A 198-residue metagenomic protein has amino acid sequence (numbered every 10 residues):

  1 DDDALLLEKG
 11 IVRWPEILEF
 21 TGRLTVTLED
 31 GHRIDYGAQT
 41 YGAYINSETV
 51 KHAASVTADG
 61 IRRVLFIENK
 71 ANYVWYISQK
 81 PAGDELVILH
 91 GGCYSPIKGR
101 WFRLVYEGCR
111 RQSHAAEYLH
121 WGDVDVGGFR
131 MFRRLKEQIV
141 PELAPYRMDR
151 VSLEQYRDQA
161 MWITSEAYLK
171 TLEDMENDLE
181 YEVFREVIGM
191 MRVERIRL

Functional and structural regions predicted by a protein language model:
D1-L89, Y94-G108, G127, R133-E137 (+1 more regions): Nucleic-acid enzyme cleavage-core boundary/entry regions
S113-D125: Acidic beta-strand-to-loop metal/phosphate-binding motif
